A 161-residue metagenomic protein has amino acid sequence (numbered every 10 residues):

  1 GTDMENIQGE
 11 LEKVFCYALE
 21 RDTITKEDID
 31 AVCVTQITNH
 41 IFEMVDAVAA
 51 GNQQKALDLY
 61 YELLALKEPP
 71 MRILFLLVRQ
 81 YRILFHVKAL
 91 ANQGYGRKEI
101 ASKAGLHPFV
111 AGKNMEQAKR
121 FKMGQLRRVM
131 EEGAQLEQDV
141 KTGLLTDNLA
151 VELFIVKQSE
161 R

Functional and structural regions predicted by a protein language model:
G1-R161: Conserved beta/loop motifs at nucleotide-recognition and modification sites
